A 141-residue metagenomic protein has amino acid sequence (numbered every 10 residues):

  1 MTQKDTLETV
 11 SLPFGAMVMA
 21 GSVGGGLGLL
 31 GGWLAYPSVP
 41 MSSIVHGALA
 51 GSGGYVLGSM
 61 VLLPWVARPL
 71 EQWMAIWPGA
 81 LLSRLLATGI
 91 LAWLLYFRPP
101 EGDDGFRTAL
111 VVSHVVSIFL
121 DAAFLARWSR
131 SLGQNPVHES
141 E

Functional and structural regions predicted by a protein language model:
T2-E141: Terminal, non-globular segments
